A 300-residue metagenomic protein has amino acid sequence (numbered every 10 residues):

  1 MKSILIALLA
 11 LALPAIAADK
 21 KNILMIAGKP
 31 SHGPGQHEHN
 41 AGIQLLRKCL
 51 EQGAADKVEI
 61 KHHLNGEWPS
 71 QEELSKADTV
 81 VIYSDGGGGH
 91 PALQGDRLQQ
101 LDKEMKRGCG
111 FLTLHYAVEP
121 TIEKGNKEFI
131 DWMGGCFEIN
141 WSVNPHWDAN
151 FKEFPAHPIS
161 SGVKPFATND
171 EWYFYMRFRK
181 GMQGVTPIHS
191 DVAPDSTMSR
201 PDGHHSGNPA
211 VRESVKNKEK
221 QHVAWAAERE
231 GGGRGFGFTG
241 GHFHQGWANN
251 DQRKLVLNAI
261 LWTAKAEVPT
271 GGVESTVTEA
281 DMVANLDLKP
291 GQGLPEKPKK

Functional and structural regions predicted by a protein language model:
M1-I4: Positively charged n-region of N-terminal signal peptides that target proteins for export
I6-A17: Hydrophobic h-region of N-terminal signal peptides that target proteins for export in Gram-negative bacteria
A18-K21, A27, L45-K48, T197 (+1 more regions): Extracellular ligand-binding/catalytic regions of CAZymes and related secreted enzymes and adhesion modules
K20, L24-I26, S31-P120: Helical hinge/lid and interdomain linker segments adjacent to catalytic or ligand-binding clefts that mediate domain
P30-S31, G87, V118-P120, V192-D195 (+2 more regions): Short, solvent-exposed loop/turn segments at secondary-structure junctions
N40-Q44, G95, Q99, K127 (+4 more regions): A structural signal for well-ordered alpha-helical segments within the folded catalytic domains of diverse enzymes
E59, E138-G231: Catalytic beta-strand/loop cores that center a nucleophilic Ser/Cys/Thr and support acyl-enzyme chemistry
G87-P165: A glycine-rich, often tryptophan-bearing local segment used as a flexible ligand/cofactor-contacting loop or short
